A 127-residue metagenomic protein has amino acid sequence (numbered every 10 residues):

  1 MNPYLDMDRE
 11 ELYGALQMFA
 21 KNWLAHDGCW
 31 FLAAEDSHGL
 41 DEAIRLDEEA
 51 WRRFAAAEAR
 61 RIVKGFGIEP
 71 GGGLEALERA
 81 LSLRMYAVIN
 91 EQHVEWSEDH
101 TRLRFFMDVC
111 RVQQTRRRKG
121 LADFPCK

Functional and structural regions predicted by a protein language model:
M1-R104, R111-C126: N-terminal accessory segment detector
